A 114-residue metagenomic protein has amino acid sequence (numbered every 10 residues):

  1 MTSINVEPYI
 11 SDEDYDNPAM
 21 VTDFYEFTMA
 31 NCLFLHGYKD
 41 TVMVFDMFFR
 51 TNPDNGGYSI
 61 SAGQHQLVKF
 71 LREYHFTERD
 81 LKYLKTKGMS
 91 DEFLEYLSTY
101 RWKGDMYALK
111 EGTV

Functional and structural regions predicted by a protein language model:
M1-V114: Ordered alpha/beta subdomains of enzyme catalytic regions
